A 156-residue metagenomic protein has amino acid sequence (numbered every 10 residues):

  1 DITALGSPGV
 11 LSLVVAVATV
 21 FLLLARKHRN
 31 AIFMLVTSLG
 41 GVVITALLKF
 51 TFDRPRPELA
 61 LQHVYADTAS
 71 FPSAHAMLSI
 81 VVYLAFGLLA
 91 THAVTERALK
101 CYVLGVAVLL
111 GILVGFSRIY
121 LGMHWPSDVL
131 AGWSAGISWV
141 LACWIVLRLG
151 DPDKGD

Functional and structural regions predicted by a protein language model:
D1-A69, A85-L88, H92, C101-G105: Hydrophobic alpha-helical bundle signature of multipass membrane enzymes
E58-D156: Membrane-embedded catalytic cores of phosphoryl/pyrophosphoryl-handling enzymes
